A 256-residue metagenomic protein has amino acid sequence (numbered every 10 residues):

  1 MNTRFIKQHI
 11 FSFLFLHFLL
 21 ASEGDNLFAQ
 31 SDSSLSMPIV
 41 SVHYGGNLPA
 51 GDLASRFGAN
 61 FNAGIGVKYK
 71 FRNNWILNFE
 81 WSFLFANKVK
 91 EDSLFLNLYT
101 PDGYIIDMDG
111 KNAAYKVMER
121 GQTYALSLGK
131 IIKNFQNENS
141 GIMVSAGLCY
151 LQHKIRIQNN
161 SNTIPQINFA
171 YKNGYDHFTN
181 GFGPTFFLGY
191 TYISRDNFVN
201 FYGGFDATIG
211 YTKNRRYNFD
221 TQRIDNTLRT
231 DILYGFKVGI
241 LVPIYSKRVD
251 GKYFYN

Functional and structural regions predicted by a protein language model:
N26-E80, L84, G239, P243: Short glycine/proline- and aromatic-enriched beta-strand/turn motifs that initiate or cap beta-hairpins
L27-M37, N74, K133-G141, I193-F201 (+1 more regions): Short loop/turn motifs that connect adjacent beta-strands in outer-membrane beta-barrel proteins
S36, A59-A63, M118-Y124, S140 (+3 more regions): Residues that define the transmembrane beta-barrel architecture of outer-membrane proteins
V40-Y44, L77-W81, L126-L128, V144-L148 (+3 more regions): Membrane-embedded beta-strand positions of outer-membrane beta-barrel proteins
S41-L48, P101-K111, N162-Y171, R215-N218: Flexible, solvent-exposed coil segments and beta strand-coil junctions, predominantly the extracellular/periplasmic
L53-G58, K90-L96, I155-T163, N214-T221 (+1 more regions): Outer-membrane beta-barrel translocator domains and adjoining extracellular loop/strand segments of Gram-negative
S82-V89, L94-T163: Gram-negative (and chloroplast) outer-membrane scaffold detector with strong preference for beta-barrel transmembrane
G147-D231, I240-S246: Outer-membrane beta-barrel transmembrane domain signature
